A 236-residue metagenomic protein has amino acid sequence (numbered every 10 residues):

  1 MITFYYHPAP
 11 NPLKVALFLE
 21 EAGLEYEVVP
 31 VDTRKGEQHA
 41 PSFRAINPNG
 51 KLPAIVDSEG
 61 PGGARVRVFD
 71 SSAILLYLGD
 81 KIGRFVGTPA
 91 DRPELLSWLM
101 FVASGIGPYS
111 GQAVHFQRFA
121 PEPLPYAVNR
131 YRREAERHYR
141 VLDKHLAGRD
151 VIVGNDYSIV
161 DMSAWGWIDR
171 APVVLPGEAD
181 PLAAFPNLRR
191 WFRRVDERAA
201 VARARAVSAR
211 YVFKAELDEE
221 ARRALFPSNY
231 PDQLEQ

Functional and structural regions predicted by a protein language model:
M1-R130, R222, Q233-Q236: GST-like domain detector, emphasizing the conserved glutathione-binding G-site in the N-terminal thioredoxin-like
D32, I159, S208-Y211: Short, solvent-exposed turn/loop segments enriched in Gly/Ser/Thr/Pro and often Arg
A40, S158, D218: Residue-level signal for threonine
A73, A199-A200: Alpha-helix/helix-capping structural signal
G87, V102-A199, E235: GST-like fold's C-terminal all-alpha helical module
R205: Segments of small-molecule ligand-sensing domains
S208-Q236: Acidic/histidine-enriched, glycine/proline-rich intrinsically disordered or flexible terminal extensions
